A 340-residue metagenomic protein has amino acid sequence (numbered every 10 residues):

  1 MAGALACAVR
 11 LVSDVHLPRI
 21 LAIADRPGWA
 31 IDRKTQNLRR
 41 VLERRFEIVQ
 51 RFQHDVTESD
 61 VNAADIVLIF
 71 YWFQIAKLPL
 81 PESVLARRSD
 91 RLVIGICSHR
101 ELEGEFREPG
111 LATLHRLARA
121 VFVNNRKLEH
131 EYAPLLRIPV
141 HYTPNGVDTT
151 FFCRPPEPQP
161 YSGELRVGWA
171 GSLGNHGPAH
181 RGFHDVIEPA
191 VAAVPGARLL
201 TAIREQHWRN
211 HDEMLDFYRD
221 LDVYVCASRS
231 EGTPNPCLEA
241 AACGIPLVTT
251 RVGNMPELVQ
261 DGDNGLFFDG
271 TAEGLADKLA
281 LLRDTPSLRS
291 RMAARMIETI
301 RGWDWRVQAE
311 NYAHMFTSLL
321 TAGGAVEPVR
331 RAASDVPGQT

Functional and structural regions predicted by a protein language model:
M1-Y71: N-terminal pre-catalytic "stem/leader" segment of glycosyltransferase-like enzymes
G104-E105, H130, P134, V147-G163 (+1 more regions): Acidic anion/phosphate-binding donor-loop and adjacent secondary structure in glycosyltransferase catalytic cores
P160-H207: Conserved catalytic-core segment of nucleotide-activated headgroup transferases in glycan assembly
D216-L221: Short alpha-helical donor nucleotide-sugar binding micro-motif in glycosyltransferases
R229: Aromatic "clamp/platform" in nucleotide-sugar-dependent glycosyltransferases that forms part of the donor/acceptor
P246-T249: Short hydrophobic beta-strand element within catalytic cores of glycosyltransferases and related nucleotide-activated
D261-G262, L266-A272, L281-P286: Conserved acidic donor-binding segment of nucleotide-sugar-dependent glycosyltransferases
L288-G302, N311: A short, well-ordered alpha-helix in the C-terminal region of glycosyltransferases
